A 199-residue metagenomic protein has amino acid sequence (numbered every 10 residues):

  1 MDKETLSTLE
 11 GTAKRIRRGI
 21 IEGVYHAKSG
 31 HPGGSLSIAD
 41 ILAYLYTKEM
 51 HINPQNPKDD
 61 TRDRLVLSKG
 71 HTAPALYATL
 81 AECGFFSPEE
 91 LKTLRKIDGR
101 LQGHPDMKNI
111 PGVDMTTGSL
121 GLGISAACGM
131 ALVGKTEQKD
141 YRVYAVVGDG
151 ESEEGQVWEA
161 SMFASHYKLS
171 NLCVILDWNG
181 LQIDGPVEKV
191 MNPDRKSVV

Functional and structural regions predicted by a protein language model:
M1-I16: N-terminal hydrophobic or amphipathic helices/low-complexity stretches enriched in small/hydrophobic/Pro/Gly
S7-T8, S29, D63, A78 (+2 more regions): Short, contiguous strand/loop micro-motifs
A13-S29, D177-W178: N-terminal capping segment at the start of a domain
I20-G23, L36-H166, K189: Cofactor-binding active-site loop characterized by glycine-rich and histidine/acidic residues
G30-L36: Structural motif
H166-N192: A short, conserved beta-to-alpha structural element at the edge of catalytic cores that scaffolds binding
V198-V199: Conserved small/polar residues in nucleotide/adenosyl-binding loops
